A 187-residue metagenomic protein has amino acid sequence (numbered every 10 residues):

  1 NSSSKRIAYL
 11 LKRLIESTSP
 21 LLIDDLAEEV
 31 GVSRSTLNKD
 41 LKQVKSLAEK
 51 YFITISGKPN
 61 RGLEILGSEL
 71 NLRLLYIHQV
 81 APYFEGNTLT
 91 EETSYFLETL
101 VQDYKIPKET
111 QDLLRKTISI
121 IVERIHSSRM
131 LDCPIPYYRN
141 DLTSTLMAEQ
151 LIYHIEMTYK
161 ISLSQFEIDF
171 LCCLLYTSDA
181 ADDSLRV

Functional and structural regions predicted by a protein language model:
N1-L113, I120-M130: Conserved glycine-centered beta->alpha loop in an early N-terminal alpha/beta scaffold
V30-R34, K108-Q111, Y137-T145, I161-I168: Conserved phosphate/pyrophosphate-binding and hydrolysis machinery centered on Walker-type P-loop NTPases, extending
Y83-Y104, P134-K160: Short, flexible domain-boundary/linker segments around small modular repeats
L113-I121, E167-L175: Extracellular/lumenal glycan-associated surfaces
I125, T145-A148, S178: Short acidic alpha-helix initiation/capping motifs at coil-to-helix transition points, especially at protein N-termini
Y176-D183: Conserved small/polar residues in nucleotide/adenosyl-binding loops
